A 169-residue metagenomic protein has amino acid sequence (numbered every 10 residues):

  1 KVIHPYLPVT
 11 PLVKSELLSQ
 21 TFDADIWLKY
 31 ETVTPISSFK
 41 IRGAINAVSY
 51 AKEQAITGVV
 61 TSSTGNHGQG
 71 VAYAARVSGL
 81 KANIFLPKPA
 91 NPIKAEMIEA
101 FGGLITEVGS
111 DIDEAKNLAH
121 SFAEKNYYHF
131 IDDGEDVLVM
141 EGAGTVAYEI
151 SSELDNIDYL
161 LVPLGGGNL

Functional and structural regions predicted by a protein language model:
K1-L169: PLP-dependent amino-acid enzyme catalytic core
